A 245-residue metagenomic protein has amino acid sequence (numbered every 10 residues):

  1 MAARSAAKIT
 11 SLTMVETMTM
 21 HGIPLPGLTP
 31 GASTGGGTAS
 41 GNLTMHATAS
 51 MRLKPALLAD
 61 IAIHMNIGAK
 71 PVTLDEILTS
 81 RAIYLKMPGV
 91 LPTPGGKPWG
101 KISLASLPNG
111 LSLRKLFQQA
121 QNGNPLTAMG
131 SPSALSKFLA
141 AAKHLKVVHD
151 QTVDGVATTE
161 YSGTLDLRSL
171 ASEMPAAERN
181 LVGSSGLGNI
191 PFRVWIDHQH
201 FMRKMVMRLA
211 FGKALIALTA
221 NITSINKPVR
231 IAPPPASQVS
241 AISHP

Functional and structural regions predicted by a protein language model:
M1-P245: Subset-of-secretome marker
